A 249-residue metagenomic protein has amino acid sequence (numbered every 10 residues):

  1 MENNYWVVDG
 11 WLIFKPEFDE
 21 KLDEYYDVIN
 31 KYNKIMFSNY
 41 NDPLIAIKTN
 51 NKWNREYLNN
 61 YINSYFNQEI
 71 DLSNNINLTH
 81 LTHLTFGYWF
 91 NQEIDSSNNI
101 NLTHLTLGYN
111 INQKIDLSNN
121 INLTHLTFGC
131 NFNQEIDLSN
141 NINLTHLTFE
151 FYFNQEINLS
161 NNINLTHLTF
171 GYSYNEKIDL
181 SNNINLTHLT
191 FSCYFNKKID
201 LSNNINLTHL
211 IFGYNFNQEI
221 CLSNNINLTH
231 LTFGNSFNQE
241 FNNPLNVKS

Functional and structural regions predicted by a protein language model:
N4-F90, N99-L102: LRR N-terminal entry segment and analogous cap-like coil->beta motifs
Y32, R55-N59, L81, L102 (+7 more regions): Conserved hydrophobic position(s) of the canonical leucine-rich repeat
F37-I45, T49, Y57-Q68, T85-Q92 (+7 more regions): Concave beta-strand-loop units of leucine-rich repeat
S73-L78, D95-I100, D116-I121, D137-I142 (+5 more regions): A structural signal for leucine-rich repeat
